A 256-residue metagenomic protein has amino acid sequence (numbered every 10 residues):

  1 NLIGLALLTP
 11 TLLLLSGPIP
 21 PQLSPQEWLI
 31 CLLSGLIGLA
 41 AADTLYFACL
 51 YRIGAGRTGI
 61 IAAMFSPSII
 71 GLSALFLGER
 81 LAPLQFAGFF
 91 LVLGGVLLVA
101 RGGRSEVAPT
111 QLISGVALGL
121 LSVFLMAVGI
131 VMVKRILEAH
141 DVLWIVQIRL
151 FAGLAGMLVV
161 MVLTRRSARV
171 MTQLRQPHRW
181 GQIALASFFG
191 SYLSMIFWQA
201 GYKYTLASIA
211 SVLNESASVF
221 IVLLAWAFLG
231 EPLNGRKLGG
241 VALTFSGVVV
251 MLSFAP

Functional and structural regions predicted by a protein language model:
N1-A6, G17, V128-A155, I209-V212: Juxtamembrane helix-loop-helix junctions in multi-pass membrane proteins
I3-C31, D43-I53, R101-L118, L154-A186 (+4 more regions): Membrane-interface interhelical linkers
I3-L7, I61-L75, F90, A152-G156 (+2 more regions): Alpha-helical transmembrane segments of compact multi-pass small-molecule transporters, enriched in specific families
T9, G35-A40, P67-G71, A127 (+6 more regions): Hydrophobic/small/kink-forming positions within alpha-helical transmembrane segments of polytopic membrane proteins
S24-G38, L81-G94, L143-A155, A200-A217: Structural signature of hydrophobic alpha-helical transmembrane segments
I30-G35, I61-A62, L118-S122, L185-S187 (+1 more regions): Alpha-helical transmembrane segments of multi-pass integral membrane proteins
T44-I61, E138-W144, I196-S216: Structural motif at transmembrane-helix junctions in multi-pass transporters
P67-F124, K134, W226, P232-P256: Juxtamembrane helix-loop boundary signature in multi-pass membrane transporters
